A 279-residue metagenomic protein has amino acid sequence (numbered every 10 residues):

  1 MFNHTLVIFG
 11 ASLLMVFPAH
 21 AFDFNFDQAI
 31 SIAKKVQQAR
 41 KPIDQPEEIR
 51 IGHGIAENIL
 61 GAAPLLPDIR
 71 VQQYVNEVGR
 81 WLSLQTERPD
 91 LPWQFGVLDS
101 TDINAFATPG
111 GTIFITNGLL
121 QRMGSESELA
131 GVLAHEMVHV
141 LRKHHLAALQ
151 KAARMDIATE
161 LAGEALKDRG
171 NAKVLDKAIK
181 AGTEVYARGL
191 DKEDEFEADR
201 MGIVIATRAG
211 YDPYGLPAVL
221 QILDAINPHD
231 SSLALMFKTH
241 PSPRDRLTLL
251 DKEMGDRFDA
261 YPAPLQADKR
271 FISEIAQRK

Functional and structural regions predicted by a protein language model:
M1-F2: N-terminal secretory signal peptides that target proteins for export/translocation
T5-V16: Bacterial N-terminal signal peptides
A19-K279: A Zn2+-metalloprotease active-site environment signal
